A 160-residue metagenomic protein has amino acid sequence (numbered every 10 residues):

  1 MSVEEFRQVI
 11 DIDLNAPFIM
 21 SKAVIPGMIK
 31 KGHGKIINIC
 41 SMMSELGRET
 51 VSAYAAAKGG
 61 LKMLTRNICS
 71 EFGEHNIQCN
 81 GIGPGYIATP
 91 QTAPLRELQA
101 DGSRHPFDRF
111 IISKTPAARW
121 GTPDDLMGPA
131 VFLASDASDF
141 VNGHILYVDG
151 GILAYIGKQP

Functional and structural regions predicted by a protein language model:
S2-I10, F107, I111: Substrate-binding pocket helix/loop in short-chain dehydrogenase/reductase
S21, A57, T65: Active-site helix of classical SDR
P26, S70-E74, D139: Alpha-helical segment proximal to the catalytic Tyr-Lys
S41: Residue(s) in the substrate-gating loop at a strand-loop-helix junction that position the organic substrate next
L46, A130-V131, N142-P160: Short C-terminal tail/terminal secondary-structure segment of NAD(P)H-dependent dehydrogenase/reductase domains
L46-S52, E74-H75, A118, D136: Active-site loop immediately N-terminal to the catalytic Tyr-X3-Lys motif of short-chain dehydrogenase/reductase
G81, R104-A137, V141, G150: C-terminal helical subdomain
